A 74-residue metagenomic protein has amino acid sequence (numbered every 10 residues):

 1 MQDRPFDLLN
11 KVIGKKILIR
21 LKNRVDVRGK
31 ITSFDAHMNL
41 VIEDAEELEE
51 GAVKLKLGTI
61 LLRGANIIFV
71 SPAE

Functional and structural regions predicted by a protein language model:
M1-E74: Conserved RNA-binding domains used in RNP assembly and mRNA/RNA metabolism
